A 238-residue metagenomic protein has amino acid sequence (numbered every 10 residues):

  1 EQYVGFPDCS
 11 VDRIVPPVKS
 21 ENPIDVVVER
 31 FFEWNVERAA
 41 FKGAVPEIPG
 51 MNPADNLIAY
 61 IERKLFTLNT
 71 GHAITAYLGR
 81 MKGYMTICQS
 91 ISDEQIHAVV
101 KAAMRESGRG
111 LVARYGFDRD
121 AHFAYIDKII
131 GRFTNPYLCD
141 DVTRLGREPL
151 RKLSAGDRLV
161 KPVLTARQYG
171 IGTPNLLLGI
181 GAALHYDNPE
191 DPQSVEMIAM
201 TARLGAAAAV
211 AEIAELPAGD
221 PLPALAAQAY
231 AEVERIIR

Functional and structural regions predicted by a protein language model:
E1-R238: Substrate/ligand-engaging "lid" and interaction regions
